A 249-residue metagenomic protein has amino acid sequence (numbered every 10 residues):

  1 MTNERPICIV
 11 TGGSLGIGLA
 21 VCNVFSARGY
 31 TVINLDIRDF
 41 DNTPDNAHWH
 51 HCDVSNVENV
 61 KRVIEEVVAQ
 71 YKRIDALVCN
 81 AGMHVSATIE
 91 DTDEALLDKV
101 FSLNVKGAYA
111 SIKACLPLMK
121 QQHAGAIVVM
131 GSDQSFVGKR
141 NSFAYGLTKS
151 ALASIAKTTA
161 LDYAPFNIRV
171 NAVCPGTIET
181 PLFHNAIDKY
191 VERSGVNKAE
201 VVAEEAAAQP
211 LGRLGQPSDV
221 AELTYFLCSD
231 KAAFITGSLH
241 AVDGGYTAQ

Functional and structural regions predicted by a protein language model:
S14-L15: Conserved glycine-rich cofactor-binding loop
T88-I89, L96-F101, E205: Substrate-binding pocket helix/loop in short-chain dehydrogenase/reductase
I112, T148, A156: Active-site helix of classical SDR
P117, L161-D162, A233: Alpha-helical segment proximal to the catalytic Tyr-Lys
S132: Residue(s) in the substrate-gating loop at a strand-loop-helix junction that position the organic substrate next
V137, Y225, T236-Q249: Short C-terminal tail/terminal secondary-structure segment of NAD(P)H-dependent dehydrogenase/reductase domains
A164, R169, I235-G237: Short, small/polar-rich loop/turn modules that mediate ligand/substrate recognition or access, typified
